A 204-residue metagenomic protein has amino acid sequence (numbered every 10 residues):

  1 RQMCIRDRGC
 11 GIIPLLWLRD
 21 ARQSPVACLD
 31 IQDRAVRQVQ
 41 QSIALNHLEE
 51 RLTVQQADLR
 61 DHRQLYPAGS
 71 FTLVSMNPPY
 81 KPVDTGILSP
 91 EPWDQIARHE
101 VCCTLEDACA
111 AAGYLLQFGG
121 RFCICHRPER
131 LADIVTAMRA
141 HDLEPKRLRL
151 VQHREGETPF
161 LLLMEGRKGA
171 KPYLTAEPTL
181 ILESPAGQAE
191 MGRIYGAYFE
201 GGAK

Functional and structural regions predicted by a protein language model:
R1-I5: Short, small-residue-biased leader/transition segments that mark boundaries at the very start of proteins
C10-Q23: Conserved SAM-binding loop of SAM-dependent methyltransferases across substrates and taxa, primarily the Class I
P25-D30: Conserved SAM-binding motif I beta-strand of class I
V39-Q40: Conserved SAM-binding loop
L48-L59: Conserved SAM-binding strand-loop segment of SAM-dependent methyltransferases
G69, L73, P78-D107: Mobile active-site "lid"/loop adjacent to the S-adenosyl-L-methionine
C102-P159, L163: Conserved Class I SAM-dependent methyltransferase catalytic core
T158-K204: SAM/dcSAM-binding transferase cores
